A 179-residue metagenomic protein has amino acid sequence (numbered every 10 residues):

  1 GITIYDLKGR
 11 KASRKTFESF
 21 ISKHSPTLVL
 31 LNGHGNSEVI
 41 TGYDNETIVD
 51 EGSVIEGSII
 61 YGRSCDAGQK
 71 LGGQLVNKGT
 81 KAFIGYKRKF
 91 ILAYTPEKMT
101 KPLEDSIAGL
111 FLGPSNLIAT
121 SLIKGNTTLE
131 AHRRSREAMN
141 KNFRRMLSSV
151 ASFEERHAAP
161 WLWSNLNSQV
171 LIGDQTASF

Functional and structural regions predicted by a protein language model:
G1-G73, Q175-A177: Catalytic-core segments of thiol-dependent peptidases
G68-F179: Active-site-proximal C-terminal subdomain of hydrolase catalytic domains
